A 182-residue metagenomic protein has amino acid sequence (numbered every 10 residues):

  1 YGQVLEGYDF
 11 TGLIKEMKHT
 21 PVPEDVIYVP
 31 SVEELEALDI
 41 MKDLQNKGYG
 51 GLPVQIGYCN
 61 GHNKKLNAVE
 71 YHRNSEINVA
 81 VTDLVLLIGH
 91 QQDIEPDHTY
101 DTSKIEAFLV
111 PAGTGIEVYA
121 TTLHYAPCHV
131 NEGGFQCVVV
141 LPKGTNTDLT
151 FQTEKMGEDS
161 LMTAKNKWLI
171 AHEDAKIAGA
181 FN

Functional and structural regions predicted by a protein language model:
Y1-A112, A126-N182: Active-site region of the double-stranded beta-helix
T114-I116, T121-Y125: Histidine-centered metal-chelating micro-motifs
